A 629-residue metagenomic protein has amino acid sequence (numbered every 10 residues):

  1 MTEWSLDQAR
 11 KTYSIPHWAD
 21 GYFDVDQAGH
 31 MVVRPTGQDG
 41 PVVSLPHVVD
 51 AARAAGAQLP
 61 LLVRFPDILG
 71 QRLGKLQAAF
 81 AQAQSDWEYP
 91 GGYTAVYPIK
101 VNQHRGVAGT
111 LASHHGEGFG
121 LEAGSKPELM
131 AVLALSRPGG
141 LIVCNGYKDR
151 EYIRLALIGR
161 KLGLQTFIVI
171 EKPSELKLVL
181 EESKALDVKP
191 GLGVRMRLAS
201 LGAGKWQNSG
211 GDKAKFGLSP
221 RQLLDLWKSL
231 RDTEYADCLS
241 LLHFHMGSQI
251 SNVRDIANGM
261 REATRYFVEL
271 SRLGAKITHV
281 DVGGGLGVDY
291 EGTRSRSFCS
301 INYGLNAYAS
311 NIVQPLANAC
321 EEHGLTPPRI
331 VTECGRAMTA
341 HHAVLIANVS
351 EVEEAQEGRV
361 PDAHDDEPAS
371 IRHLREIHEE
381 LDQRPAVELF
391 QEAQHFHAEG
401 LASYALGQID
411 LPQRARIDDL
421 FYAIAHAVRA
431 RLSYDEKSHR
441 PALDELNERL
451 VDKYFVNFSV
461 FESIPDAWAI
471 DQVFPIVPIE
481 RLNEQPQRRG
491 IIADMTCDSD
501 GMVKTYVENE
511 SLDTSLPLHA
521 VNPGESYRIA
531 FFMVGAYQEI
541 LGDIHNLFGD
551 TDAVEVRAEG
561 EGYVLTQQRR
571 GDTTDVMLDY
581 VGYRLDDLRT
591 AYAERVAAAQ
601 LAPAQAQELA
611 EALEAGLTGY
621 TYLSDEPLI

Functional and structural regions predicted by a protein language model:
M1-M31: Charged, compositionally biased N-terminal leader segments and the immediate start of the first structured element
Q8, G74-Q82, R105-G109, L129 (+5 more regions): Short alpha-helical segments and helix-capping/turn motifs at coil-helix boundaries
D20, D26-Q103: Low-complexity, highly charged intrinsically disordered N-terminal segments that act as targeting/localization
H30, Q38, I68, N102-H104 (+15 more regions): Short, glycine-/Ser/Thr-/acidic-enriched flexible segments
D67-K75, D225, E262, N311: A non-catalytic, amphipathic alpha-helix used as a structural packing/dimerization or gating element in enzyme scaffolds
E88-D281, L286-E291, N302-A307, P315 (+2 more regions): Active-site-proximal beta-alpha core segment in soluble small-molecule metabolic enzymes
R294-I312, V360-P361: Helical (often loop-to-helix) elements that flank the catalytic cores of nucleotide-handling enzymes
N311-V313, A317-I629: Charged (often Lys/Glu-rich) extended helix/loop segments that serve as interaction or gating elements
